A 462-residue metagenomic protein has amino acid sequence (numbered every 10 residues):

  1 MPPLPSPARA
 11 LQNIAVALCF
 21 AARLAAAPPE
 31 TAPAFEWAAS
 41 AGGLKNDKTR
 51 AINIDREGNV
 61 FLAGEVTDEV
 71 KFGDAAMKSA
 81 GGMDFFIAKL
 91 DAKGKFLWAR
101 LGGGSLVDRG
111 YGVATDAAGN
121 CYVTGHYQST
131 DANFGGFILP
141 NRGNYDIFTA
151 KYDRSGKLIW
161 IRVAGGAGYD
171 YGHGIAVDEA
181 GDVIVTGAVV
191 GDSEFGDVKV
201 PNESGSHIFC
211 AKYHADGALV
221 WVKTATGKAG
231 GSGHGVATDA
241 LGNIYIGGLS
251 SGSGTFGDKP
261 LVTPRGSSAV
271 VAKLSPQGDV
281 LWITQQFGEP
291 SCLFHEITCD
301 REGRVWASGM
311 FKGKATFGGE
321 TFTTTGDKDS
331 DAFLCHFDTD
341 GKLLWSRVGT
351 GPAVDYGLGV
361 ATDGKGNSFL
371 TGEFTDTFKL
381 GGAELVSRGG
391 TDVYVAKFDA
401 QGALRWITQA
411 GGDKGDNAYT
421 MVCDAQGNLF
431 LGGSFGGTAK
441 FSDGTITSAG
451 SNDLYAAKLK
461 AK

Functional and structural regions predicted by a protein language model:
M1-L4, A22-T31: Basic/polar N-terminal segments that are highly enriched at the extreme N-terminus, encompassing both cleavable
P3-R9, V185: Compositionally biased low-complexity segments, especially N-terminal hydrophobic helices that form the hydrophobic
P7, Q12-F20, L24: Hydrophobic helical h-region of N-terminal Sec-dependent signal peptides in bacterial secretory/periplasmic proteins
A27-K462: A sequence-level/structural motif corresponding to short, flexible coil/turn segments enriched in small polar residues
